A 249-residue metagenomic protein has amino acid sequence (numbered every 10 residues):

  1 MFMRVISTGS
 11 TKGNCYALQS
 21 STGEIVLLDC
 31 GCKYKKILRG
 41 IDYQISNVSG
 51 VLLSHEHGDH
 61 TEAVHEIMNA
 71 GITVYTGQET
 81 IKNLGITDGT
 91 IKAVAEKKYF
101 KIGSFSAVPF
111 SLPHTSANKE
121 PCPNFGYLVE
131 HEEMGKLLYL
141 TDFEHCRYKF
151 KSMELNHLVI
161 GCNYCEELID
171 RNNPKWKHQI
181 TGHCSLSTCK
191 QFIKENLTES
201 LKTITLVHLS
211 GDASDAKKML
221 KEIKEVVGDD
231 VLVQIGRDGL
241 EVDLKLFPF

Functional and structural regions predicted by a protein language model:
M1-Y43, P123-D142, H157: Conserved beta-strand hairpin/beta-sheet module of binuclear metal-dependent hydrolase folds, prominently
L18, D29, H55, A107 (+3 more regions): Divalent metal-coordination and catalytic microenvironments
K33, G77-N83, A95-K97, F143-H145 (+1 more regions): Short, polar loop motifs at secondary-structure junctions
K33-E79: Active-site metal-binding motif and surrounding structural segment of the metallo-beta-lactamase
H57-T61, I81-N83, S116-N118, H145-Y148 (+2 more regions): Active-site environment of divalent metal-dependent phosphoester hydrolases
T76-M134: Metallo-beta-lactamase
K98, S104-H114, H131-G135, F143-H145 (+1 more regions): Conserved catalytic scaffold of divalent metal-dependent phosphoesterases
Y148-R237: Cap/insert and terminal regions of metallo-dependent hydrolase folds
